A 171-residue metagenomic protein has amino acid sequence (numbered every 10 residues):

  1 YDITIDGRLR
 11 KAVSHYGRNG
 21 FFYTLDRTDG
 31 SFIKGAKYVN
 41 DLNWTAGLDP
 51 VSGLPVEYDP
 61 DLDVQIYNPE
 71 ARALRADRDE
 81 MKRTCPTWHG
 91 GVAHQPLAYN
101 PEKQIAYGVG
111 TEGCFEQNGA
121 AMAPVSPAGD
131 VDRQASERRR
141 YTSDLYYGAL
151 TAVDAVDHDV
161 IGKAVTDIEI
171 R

Functional and structural regions predicted by a protein language model:
Y1-R171: Beta-sheet-rich non-transmembrane sensory/scaffold domains
